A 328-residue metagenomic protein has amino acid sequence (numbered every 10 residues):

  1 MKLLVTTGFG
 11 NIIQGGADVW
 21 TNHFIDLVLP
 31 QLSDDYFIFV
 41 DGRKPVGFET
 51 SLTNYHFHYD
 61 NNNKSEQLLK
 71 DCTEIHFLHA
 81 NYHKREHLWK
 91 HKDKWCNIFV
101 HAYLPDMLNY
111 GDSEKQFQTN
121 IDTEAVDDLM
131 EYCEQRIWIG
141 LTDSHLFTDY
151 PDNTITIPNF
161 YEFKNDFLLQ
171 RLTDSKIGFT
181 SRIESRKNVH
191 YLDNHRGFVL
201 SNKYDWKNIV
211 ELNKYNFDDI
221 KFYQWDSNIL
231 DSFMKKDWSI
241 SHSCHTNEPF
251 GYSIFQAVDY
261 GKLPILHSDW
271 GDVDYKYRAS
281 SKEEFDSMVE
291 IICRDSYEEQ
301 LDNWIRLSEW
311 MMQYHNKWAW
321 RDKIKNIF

Functional and structural regions predicted by a protein language model:
V5-T6, F167-K187, D193-F198: Conserved donor-binding/catalytic core segment of Leloir-type glycosyltransferases
T6-H23, R186-K187: A short, glycine/small-residue-rich beta-strand->loop->alpha-helix junction that serves as a flexible
D60-N63, N216-K235: Conserved active-site histidine-acidic residue motif and adjacent donor-binding/catalytic loop of glycosyltransferases
E74-H79, W89-N120, I137: Active-site proximal beta-strand in glycosyltransferases
L104-D106, S144-H145, T156-F167, Y204-W206: Short beta-strand->alpha-helix junction loop in the catalytic core of nucleotide-activated group-transfer enzymes
S113, F117-T154: A short, active-site helix/loop in glycosyltransferases that binds the activated sugar's phosphate group
I240-I254, S268-Y275: Nucleotide-sugar-dependent
E283-D286, E290-F328: A charged, aromatic-enriched C-terminal amphipathic alpha-helix characteristic of glycosyltransferases across folds
